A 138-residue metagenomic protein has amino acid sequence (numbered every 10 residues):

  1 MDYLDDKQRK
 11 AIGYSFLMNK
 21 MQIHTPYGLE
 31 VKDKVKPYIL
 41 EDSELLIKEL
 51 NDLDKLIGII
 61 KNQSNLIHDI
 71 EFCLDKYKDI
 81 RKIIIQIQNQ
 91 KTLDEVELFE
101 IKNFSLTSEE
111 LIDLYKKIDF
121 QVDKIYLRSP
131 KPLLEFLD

Functional and structural regions predicted by a protein language model:
M1-D138: Conserved amphipathic alpha-helical "coupling/scaffold" segments that transmit conformational changes between domains
